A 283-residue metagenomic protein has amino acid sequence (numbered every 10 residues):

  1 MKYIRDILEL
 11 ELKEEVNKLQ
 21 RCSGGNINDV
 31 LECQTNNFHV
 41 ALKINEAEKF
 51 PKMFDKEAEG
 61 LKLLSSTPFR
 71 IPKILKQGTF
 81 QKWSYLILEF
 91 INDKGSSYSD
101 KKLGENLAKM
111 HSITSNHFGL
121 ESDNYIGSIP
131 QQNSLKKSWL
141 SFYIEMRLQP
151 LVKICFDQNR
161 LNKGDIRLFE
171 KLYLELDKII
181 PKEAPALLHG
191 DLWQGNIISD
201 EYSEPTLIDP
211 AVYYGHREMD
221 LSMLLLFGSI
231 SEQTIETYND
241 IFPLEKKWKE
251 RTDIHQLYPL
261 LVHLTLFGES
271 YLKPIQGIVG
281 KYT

Functional and structural regions predicted by a protein language model:
M1-L10, S115-L187: An alpha-helical support segment within catalytic cores of ATP-dependent transferases
L12-Q20: Conserved N-terminal boundary motif of the eukaryotic protein kinase catalytic domain
E15, N36-V40, E204: Short acidic/polar mixed-charge low-complexity motifs
Q20-K137, S141: ATP-binding pocket architecture of kinase catalytic cores
P68, H111-F118, C155, I180 (+2 more regions): A general structural signal marking secondary-structure boundaries and capping sites
Q132-N133, W139-I144, K153, A184-L187 (+3 more regions): Active-site Asp-x-Gly
I254-V262: Short helix/strand-capping connector loops at secondary-structure junctions
H263-T283: ATP/Mg2+ or Mg2+-diphosphate-binding catalytic cores that bind nucleotide phosphates or diphosphates via glycine-rich
